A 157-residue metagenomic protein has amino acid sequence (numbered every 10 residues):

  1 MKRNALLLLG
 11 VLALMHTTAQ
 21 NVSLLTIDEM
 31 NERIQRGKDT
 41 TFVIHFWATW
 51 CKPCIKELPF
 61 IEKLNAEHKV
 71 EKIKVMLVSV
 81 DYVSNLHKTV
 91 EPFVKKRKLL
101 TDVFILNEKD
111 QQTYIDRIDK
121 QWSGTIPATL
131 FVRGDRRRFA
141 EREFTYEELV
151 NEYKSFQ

Functional and structural regions predicted by a protein language model:
M1-L25: Bacterial Sec-dependent N-terminal signal peptides
N21-T41: A short beta-strand-turn-helix
R36-K52: Short active-site neighborhood of thiol/selenol oxidoreductases, capturing the structured segment around
G37-F42, E71-K74, L99-D102, G134: Loop/turn elements at helix/coil->beta-strand transitions in domains of secreted/extracellular proteins
I55-E57: Detector for the c-type heme attachment site
F60-R97, Q111-Y114: Structural microenvironment flanking redox-active thiols in thiol-disulfide oxidoreductases
F93-I126: Short, internal strand/loop/helix patches that form the active-site neighborhood or redox-interaction surface
I126-Q157: Thiol-/selenol-based redox modules, centered on thioredoxin-like and closely related oxidoreductase domains
